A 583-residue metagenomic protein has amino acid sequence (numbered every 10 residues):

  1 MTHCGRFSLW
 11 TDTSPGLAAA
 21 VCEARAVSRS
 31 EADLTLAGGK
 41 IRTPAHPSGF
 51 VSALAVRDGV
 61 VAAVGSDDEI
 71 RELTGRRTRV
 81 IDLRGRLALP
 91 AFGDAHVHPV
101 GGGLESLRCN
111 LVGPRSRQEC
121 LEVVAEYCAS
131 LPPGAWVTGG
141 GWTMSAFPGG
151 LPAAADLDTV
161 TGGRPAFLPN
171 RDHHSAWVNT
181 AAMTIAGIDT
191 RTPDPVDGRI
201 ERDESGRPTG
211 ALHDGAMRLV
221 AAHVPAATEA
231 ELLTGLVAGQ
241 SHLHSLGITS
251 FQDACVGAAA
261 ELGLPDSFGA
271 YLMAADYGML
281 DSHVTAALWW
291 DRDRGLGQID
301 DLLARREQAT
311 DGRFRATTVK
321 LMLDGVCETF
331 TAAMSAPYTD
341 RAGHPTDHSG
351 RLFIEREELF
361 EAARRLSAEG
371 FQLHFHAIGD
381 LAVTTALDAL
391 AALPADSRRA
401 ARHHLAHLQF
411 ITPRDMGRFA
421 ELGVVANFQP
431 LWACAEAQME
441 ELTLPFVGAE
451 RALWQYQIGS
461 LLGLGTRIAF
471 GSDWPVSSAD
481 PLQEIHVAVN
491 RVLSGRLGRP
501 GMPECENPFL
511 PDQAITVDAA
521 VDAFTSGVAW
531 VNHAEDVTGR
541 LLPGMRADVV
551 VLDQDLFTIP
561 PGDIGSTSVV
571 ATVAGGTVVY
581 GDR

Functional and structural regions predicted by a protein language model:
C4-W10, S14, C22, S28-G38 (+8 more regions): Divalent metal-binding segments
L89-A95, A406-H407, A469-S472: Active-site neighborhood of phospho(di)ester-bond hydrolases with catalytic His/Asp-centered motifs
H98, D311-T331, V424-C434: Non-cysteine beta-strand/loop elements that form the S-adenosyl-L-methionine
Q252, K320, A406, N427-F428 (+1 more regions): Conserved beta-strand positions in the central sheet of alpha/beta enzyme cores
M279-V319, R402-Q409, P413, M439-I468: Phosphate/diphosphate-binding loops
R364-H374, L381-H403, P413, G417 (+2 more regions): His/Asp/Glu-enriched, well-ordered alpha-helical/loop segment that forms or immediately abuts the divalent-metal
